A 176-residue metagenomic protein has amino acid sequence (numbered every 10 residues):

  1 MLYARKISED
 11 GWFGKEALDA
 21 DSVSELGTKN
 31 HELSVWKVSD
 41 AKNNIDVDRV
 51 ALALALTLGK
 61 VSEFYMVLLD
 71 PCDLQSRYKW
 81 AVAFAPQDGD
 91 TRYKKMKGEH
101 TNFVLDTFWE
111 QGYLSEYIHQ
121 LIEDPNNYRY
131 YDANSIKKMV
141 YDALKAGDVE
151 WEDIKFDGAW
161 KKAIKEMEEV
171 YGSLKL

Functional and structural regions predicted by a protein language model:
M1-S34, V47: ADP-ribose/NAD+-binding catalytic cleft of ART/PARP-like enzymes
L26-H31, D40-L176: Conserved NAD+-utilizing ADP-ribose enzyme module
K37: Short HxH-centered metal-ligating active-site micro-motif
